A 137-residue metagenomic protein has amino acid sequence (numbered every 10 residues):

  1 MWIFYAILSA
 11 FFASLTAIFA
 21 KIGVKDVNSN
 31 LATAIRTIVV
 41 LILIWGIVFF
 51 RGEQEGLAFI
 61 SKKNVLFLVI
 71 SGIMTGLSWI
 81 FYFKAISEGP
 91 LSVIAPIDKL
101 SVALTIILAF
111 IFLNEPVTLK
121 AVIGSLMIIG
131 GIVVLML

Functional and structural regions predicted by a protein language model:
M1-F11, V27, L41-F67, W79-E88 (+1 more regions): Membrane-interface interhelical linkers
F4, L8-F11, I35-V39, L66 (+3 more regions): Hydrophobic residues within alpha-helical transmembrane segments of multi-pass solute transporters/permease subunits
A10, S14, I18, W45 (+3 more regions): Hydrophobic/small/kink-forming positions within alpha-helical transmembrane segments of polytopic membrane proteins
L15-V39: Juxtamembrane helix-loop-helix junctions in multi-pass membrane proteins
G23, A32, A85, I111-L113: Hydrophobic/aromatic residues within transmembrane alpha-helices of multi-pass small-molecule transporters
L31-I38, I86-T105: Helix-helix packing/entry segments at the starts of transmembrane helices
I44, K120-M136: Hydrophobic transmembrane alpha-helices of multi-pass small-molecule transport proteins
A103-V122: C-terminal transmembrane-helix exit sites in multi-pass transporters
